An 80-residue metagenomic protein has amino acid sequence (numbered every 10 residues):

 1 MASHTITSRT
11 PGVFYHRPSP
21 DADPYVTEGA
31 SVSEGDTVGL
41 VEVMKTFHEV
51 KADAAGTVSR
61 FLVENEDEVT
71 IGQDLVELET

Functional and structural regions predicted by a protein language model:
M1-L40, A55: Acidic, low-complexity mobile loops and tails
S8, A52, E68: Short glycine- and Lys/Arg-enriched binding-loop motifs that mark or flank ligand-binding interfaces
P11, H48-R60: Short, compositionally biased
T27-E49, T70-T80: Short hydrophobic beta/alpha edge segments that flank linear recognition/processing sites
V41, D53, E64: Residue-level signal for short amphipathic helical patches enriched in basic/charged and nearby hydrophobic residues
T57-T70: Short peripheral tails and domain-boundary helices/loops at the edges of structured domains
